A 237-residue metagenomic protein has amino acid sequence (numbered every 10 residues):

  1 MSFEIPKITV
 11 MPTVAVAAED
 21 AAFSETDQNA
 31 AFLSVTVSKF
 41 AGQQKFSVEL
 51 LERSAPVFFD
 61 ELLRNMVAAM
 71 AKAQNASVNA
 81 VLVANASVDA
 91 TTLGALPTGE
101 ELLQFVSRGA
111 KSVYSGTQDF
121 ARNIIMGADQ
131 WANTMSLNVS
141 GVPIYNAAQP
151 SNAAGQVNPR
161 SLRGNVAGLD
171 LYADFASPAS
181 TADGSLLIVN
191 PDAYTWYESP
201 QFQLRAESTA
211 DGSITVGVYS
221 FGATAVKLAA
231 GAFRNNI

Functional and structural regions predicted by a protein language model:
M1-F40: Assembly/oligomerization interface modules of large self-assembling protein complexes
I5, G42, V83, V216-V218: Hydrophobic alpha-helical segments involved in membrane association or supramolecular assembly
K7, V48, A128: Residues immediately flanking
P12-A17, T26, S54-A55, N133-S136 (+1 more regions): Short helix/loop capping segments that flank catalytic or ligand/cofactor-binding pockets
E25-T26, N75, D183: Active-site and NAD+-binding cores of ADP-ribose-processing enzymes
F32-S34, K39-T117, N236-I237: Alpha-helical scaffold segments that mediate packing/assembly in large oligomeric complexes
L93-T209, I214: Extended oligomerization regions of viral-like shell subunits
L204-I237: Protruding loop/beta-arch "assembly-hinge" segments enriched in small, turn-prone residues
